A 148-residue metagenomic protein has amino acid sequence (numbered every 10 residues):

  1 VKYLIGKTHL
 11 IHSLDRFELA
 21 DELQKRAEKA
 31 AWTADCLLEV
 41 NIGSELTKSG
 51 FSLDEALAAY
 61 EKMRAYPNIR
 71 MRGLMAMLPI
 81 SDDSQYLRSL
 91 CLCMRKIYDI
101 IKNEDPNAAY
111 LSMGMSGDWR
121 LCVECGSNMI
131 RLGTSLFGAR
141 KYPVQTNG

Functional and structural regions predicted by a protein language model:
V1-G117, C125, F137: Conserved alpha/beta-domain cores
R120-G148: C-terminal helical cap(s) of enzyme catalytic domains, especially alpha/beta-barrels
